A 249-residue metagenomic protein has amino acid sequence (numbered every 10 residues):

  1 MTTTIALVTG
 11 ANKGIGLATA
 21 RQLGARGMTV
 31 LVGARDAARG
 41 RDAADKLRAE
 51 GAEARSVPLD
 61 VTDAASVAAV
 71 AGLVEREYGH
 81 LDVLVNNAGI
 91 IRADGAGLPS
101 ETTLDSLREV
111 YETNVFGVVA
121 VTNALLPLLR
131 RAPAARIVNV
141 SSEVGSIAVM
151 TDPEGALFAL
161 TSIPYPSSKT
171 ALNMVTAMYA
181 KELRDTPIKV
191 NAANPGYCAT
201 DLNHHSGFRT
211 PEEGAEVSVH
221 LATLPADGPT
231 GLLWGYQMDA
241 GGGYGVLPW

Functional and structural regions predicted by a protein language model:
M1-L31: Canonical Rossmann dinucleotide-binding motif of NAD(H)/NADP(H)-dependent dehydrogenases/reductases, specifically
R26-D42: Conserved glycine-rich Rossmann-like NAD(P)H-binding loop of the short-chain dehydrogenase/reductase
A37-A38, V57-G72: The beta1-alpha1 cofactor-binding region of Rossmann-like NAD(H)/NADP(H)-dependent oxidoreductases
A52-E53, L73-N86, R92, T103: A glycine-rich helix->loop->beta "capping" turn within Rossmann-like NAD(P)(H)-dependent oxidoreductase domains
V85, V121-L125, L129, V175-T176 (+1 more regions): Hydrophobic positions on the long internal alpha-helix of Rossmann-like NAD(P)-dependent oxidoreductase domains
I90-I91, G97-Y111, R130-D185: Catalytic loop of short-chain dehydrogenase/reductase
T170, D185, A192-A193, T200 (+1 more regions): C-terminal helical subdomain
